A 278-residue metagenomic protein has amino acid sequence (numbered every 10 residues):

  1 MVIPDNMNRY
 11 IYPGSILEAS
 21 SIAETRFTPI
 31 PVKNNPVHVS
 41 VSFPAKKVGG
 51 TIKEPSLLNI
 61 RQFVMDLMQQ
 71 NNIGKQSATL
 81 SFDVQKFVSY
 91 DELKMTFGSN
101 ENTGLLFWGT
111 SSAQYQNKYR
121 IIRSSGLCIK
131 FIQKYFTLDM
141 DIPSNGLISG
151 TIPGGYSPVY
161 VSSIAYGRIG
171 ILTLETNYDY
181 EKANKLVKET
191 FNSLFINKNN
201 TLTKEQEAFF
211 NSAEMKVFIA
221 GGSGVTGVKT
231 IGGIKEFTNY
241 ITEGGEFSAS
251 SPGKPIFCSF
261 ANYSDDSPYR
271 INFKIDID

Functional and structural regions predicted by a protein language model:
M1-D278: Membrane-permeabilization and membrane-interfacing ectodomains
